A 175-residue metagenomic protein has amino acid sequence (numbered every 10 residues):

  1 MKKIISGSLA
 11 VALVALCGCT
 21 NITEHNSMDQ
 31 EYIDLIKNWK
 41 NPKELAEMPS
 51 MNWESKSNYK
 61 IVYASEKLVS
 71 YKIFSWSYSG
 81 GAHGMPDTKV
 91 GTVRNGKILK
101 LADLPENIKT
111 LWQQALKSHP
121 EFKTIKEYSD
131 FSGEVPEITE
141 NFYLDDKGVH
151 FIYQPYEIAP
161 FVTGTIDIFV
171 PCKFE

Functional and structural regions predicted by a protein language model:
M1-K2, T20: Generic cytosolic/nucleocytoplasmic N-terminal low-complexity/intrinsically disordered segments
K2-A10: Sec-dependent signal peptide recognition, specifically the positively charged N-region followed immediately by
V11-G18: Hydrophobic h-region of N-terminal signal peptides that target proteins for export in Gram-negative bacteria
G18-E175: Compositionally biased intrinsically disordered regions enriched in Thr/Gly
